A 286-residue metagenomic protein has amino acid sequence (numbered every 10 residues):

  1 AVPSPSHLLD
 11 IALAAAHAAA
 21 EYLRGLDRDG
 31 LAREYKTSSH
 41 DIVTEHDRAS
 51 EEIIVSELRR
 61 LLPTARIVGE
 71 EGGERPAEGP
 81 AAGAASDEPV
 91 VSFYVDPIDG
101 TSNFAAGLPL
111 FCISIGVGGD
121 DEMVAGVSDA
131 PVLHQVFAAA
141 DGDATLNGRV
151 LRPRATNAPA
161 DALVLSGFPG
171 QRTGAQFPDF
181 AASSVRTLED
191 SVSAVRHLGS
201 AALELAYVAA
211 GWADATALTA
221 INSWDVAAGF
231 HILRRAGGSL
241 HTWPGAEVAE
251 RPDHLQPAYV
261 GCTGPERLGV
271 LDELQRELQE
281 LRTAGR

Functional and structural regions predicted by a protein language model:
A1-A14, S183-T187, L203-R286: Oxyanion/phosphate-interacting regions
A1-I98, T283-R286: N-terminal subdomain of lithium-sensitive/metallo-dependent phosphomonoesterases centered on the IMPase/IPPase/PAP
A19, L23, D47, L58 (+6 more regions): Residue-level signal for inorganic ion chemistry
Y22, T64-R66, A194, D214 (+1 more regions): Residue-level detector of anion-binding/catalytic polar loops
R48, E71, P97-G100, P131 (+3 more regions): Generic detector of well-ordered alpha-helical packing
R60, V68, P80-N147, H231-R234: Active-site-adjacent structural elements in enzyme catalytic cores
G69-E71, G199, P244: Short loop/edge segments at beta-strand edges and connector loops that shape dinucleotide/nucleotide cofactor-binding
I115-E204, V248, H254-R286: Acidic beta-strand-loop-alpha-helix segment within the catalytic core of divalent metal-dependent phosphate-processing
